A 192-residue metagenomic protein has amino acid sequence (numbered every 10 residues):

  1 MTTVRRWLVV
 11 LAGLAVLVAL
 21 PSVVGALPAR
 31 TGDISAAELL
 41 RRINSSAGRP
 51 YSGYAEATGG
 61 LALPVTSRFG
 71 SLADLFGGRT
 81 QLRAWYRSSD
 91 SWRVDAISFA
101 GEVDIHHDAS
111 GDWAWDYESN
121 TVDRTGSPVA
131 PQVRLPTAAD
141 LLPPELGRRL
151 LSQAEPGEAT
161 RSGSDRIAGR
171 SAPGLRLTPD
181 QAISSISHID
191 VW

Functional and structural regions predicted by a protein language model:
M1-L14: N-terminal export and membrane-targeting signals
V18-N44: C-terminal region of N-terminal signal peptides and the immediate post-cleavage residues of exported proteins
S45-S67, D90-V94, P144: A short, Trp-centered hydrophobic/proline-enriched beta-strand micro-motif
A55-G59, A96-A100, A109, E118 (+2 more regions): A mature extracytoplasmic/lumenal domain signature
V65-Y86: Extracellular/luminal recognition modules and glycoprotein regions
R79, A100-E102, S184-I189: Short, surface-exposed coil-to-beta transition loops
Q81-P143: An acidic-aromatic
D95, T160-W192: Gly/Pro-enriched, hydrophobic low-complexity segments that function as extracytoplasmic propeptides/linkers
